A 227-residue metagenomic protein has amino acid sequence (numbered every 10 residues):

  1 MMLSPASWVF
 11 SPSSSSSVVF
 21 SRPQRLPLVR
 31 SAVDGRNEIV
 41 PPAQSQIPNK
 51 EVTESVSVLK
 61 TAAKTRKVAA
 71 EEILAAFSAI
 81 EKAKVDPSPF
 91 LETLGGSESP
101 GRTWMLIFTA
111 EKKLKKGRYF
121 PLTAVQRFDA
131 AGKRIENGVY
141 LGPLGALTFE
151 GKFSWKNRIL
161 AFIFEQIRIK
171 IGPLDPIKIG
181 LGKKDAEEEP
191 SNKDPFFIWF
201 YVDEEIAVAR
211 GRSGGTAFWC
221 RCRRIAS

Functional and structural regions predicted by a protein language model:
M1-G35: N-terminal chloroplast transit peptides
D34-S227: Soluble ligand-binding/transfer domains with enclosed cavities or grooves
